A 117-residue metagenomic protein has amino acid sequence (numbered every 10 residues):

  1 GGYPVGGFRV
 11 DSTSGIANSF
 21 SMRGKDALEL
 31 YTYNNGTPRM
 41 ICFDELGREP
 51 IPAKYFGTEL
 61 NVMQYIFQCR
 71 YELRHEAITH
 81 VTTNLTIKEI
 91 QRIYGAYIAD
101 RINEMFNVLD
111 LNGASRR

Functional and structural regions predicted by a protein language model:
G2-M40, A53-L60: Short glycine-rich substrate-engagement loop in P-loop NTPases that contacts/grips substrate
P38, E45-G47: Conserved Walker B
M40-C42, H80: Structural motif
R48-R117: Replace "adjacent to P-loop NTPase cores in ATP/GTP-dependent enzymes" with "adjacent to NTP-binding cores
